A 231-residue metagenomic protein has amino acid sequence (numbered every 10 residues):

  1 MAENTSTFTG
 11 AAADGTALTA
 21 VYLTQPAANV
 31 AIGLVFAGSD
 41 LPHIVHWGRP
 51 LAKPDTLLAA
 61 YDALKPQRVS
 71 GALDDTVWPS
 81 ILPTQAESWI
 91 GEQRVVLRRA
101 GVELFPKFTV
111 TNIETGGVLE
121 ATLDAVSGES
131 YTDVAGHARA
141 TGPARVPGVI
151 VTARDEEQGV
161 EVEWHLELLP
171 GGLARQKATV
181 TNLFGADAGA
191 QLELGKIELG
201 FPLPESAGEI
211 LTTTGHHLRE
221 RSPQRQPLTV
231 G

Functional and structural regions predicted by a protein language model:
N4-A11, L18-T24, V30, L41-G231: Polysaccharide-binding surfaces and accessory modules of carbohydrate-active proteins
F36-S39: Short beta-strand segments and strand-loop junctions that repeat across beta-rich extracellular domains
